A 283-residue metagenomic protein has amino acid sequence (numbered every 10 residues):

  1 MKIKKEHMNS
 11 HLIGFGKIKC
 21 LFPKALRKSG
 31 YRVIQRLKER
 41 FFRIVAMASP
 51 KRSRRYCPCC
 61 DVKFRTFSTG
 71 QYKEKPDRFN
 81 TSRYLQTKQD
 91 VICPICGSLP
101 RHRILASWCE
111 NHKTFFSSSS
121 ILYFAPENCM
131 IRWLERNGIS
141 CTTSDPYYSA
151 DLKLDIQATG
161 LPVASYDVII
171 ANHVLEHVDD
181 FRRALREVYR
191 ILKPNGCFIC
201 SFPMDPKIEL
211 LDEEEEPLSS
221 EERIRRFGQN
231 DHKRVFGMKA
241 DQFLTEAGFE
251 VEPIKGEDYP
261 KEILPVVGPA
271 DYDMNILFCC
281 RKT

Functional and structural regions predicted by a protein language model:
K5-A164, K255, K261-C279, T283: Conserved N-terminal segment of class I S-adenosyl-L-methionine
V45-R55, C59, D179-V188, K193 (+1 more regions): S-adenosyl-L-methionine-dependent methyltransferase catalytic module, highlighting the catalytic core
G160-V163, V178-R182: Activation segment
I169-I170: Hydrophobic beta-strand segment of the Class I
H173-H177: Short catalytic micro-motifs in class I SAM-dependent methyltransferases
